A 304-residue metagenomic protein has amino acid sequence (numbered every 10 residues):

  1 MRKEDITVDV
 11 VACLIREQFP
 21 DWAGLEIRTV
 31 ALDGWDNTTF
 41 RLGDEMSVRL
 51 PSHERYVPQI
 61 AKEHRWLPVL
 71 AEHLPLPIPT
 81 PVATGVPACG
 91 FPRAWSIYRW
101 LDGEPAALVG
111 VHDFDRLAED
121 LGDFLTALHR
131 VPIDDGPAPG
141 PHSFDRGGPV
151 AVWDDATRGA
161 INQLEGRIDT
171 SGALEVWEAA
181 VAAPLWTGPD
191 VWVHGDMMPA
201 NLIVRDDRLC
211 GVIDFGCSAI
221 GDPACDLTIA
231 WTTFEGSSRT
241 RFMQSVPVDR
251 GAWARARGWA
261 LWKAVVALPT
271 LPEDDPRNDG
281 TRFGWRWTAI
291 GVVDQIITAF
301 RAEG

Functional and structural regions predicted by a protein language model:
M1, V11, E26, L67 (+2 more regions): Phosphate/pyrophosphate-binding loops and the adjoining catalytic core of nucleotide-dependent enzymes
M1-D21: Juxta-kinase regulatory segment immediately upstream of eukaryotic protein kinase catalytic domains
E4, G24-D155, G159-G172, L185-T187: ATP-binding pocket architecture of kinase catalytic cores
V8-A12, H64, G236, T240: Short, surface-exposed alpha-helical segments at coil->helix boundaries
W35, A106, E119, C217-I220 (+1 more regions): Helix-rich C-terminal or lid/interface subdomains of diverse kinases
W35-L42, V48, P81, W177-L227: Active-site acidic catalytic loop and adjacent metal/ATP-binding pocket of ATP-dependent phosphoryl transfer enzymes
G43-M46, P75, D207, T232-G236 (+1 more regions): Short glycine/proline-enriched coil/turn segments at helix->beta-strand junctions
